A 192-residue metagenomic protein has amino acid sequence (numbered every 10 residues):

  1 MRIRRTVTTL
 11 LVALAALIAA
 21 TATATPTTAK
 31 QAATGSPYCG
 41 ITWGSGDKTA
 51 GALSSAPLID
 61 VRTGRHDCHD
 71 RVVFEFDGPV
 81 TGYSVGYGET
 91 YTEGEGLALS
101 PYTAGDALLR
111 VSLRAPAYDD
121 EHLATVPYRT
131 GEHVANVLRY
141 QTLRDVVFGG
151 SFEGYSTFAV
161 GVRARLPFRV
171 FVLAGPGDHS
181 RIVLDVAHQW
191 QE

Functional and structural regions predicted by a protein language model:
M1-A29: Secretory targeting and sorting signals
T6, P26-E192: Short linear recognition/processing motifs and adjacent strand/loop elements at protein termini and domain edges
